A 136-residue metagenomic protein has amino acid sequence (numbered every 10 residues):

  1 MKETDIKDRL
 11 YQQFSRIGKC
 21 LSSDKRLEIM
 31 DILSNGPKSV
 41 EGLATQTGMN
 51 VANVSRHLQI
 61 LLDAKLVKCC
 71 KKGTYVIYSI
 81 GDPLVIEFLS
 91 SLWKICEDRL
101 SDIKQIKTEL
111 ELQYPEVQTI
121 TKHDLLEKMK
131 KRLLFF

Functional and structural regions predicted by a protein language model:
K2-Q12, E87-R132: Amphipathic alpha-helical dimerization/coiled-coil segments that flank or bridge DNA-binding/regulatory modules
Q12-N53, V76-P83: N-terminal helix-turn-helix DNA-binding core of bacterial DNA-binding proteins
L58-Q59: Short, hydrophobic-biased segments on the C-terminal half of alpha helices that form "recognition helices"
L62-K72, S79: Beta-hairpin "wing" of winged helix-turn-helix
F135-F136: Short periplasmic/luminal acceptor-recognition loop of GT-C membrane glycosyltransferases, typified by
